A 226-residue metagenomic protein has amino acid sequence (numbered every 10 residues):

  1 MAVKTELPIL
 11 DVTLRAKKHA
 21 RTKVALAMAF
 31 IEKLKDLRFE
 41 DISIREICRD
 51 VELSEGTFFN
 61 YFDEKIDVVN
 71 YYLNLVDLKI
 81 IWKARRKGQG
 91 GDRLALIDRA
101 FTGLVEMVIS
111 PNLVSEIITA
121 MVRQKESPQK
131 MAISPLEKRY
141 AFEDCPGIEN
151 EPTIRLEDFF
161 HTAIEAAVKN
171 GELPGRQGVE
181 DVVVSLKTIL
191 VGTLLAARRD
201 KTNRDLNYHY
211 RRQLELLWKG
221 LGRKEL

Functional and structural regions predicted by a protein language model:
M1-I9, E106, D158, T162-N170 (+1 more regions): C-terminal peripheral helix-coil segments that are non-catalytic and often amphipathic
A20-E32, L78, Q129, D158: A short, Lys/Arg-enriched amphipathic alpha-helix from helix-turn-helix/homeodomain DNA-binding modules
A25, K33-Y71, L75: Helix-turn-helix
S43, S115-T119, R176: Short, hydrophobic secondary-structure boundary micro-motifs
Y71, R85-Q124, V183: Hydrophobic alpha-helical connector segments
K79, K83: Conserved phosphoryl-transfer catalytic core
K87-G88, I118-A132, T193, A197-K201: Secondary-structure edge/capping motif, primarily at the C-terminal ends of alpha-helices and the immediately following
K125-N170, E180-V184, Y208: Amphipathic alpha-helical packing segments from all-alpha helical-bundle domains
